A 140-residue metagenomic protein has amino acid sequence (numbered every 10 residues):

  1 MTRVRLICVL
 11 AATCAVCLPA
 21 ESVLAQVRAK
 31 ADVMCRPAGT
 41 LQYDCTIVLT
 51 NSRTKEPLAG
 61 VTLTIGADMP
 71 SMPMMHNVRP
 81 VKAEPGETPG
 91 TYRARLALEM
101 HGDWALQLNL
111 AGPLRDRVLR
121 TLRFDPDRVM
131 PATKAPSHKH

Functional and structural regions predicted by a protein language model:
M1-R5: Positively charged n-region of N-terminal signal peptides that target proteins for export
I7-P19: Bacterial N-terminal signal peptides
S22-H140: N-terminal soluble domains immediately following signal/targeting peptides that reside in extracytoplasmic
